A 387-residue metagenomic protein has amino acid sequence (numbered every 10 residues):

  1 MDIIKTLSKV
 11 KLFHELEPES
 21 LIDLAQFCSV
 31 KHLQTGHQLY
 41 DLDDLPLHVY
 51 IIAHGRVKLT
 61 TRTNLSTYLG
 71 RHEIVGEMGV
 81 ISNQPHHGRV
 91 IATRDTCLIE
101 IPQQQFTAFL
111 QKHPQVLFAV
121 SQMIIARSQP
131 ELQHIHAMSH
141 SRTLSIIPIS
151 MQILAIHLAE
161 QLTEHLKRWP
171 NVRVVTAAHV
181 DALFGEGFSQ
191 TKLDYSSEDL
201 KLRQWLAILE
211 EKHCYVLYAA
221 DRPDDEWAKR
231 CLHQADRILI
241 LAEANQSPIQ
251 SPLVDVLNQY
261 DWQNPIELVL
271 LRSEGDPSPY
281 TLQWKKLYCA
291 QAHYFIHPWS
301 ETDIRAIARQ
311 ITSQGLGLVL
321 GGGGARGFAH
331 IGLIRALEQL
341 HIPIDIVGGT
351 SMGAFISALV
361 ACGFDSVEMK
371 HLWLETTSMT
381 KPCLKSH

Functional and structural regions predicted by a protein language model:
I3, S20-D23, P85-H87, Q103-H140: A small-molecule sensor/coupling module
I4-R62, L69-R71, V75-G76: Regulatory nucleotide-sensing modules
L65-V120: Cyclic-nucleotide recognition modules
H140-R168, V174: Glycine-rich phosphate-binding P-loop
R142, I146, W284-Q314: NTP-dependent small-molecule kinase module
T191-A228: Switch II (G3) loop of P-loop NTPases
L217-P298: Conserved catalytic-core segment of NTP-binding enzymes
G317-V319, R326-H387: Patatin-like phospholipase
